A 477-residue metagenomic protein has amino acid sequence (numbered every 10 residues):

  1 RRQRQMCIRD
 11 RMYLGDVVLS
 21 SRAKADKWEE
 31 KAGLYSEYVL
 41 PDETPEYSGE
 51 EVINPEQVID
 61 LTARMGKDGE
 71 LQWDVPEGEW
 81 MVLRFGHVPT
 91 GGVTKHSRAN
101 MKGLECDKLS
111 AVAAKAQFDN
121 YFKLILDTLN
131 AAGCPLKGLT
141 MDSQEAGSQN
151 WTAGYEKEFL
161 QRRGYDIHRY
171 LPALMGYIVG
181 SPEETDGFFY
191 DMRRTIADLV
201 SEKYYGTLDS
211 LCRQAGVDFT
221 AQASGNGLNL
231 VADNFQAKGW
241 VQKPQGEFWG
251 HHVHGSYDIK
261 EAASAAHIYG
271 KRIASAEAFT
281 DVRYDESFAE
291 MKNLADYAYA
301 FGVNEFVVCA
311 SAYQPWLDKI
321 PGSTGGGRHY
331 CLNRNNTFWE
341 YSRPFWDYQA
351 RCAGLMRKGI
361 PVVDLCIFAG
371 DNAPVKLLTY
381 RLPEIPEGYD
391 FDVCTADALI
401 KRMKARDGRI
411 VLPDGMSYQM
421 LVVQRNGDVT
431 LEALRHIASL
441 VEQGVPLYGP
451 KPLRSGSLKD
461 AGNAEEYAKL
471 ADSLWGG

Functional and structural regions predicted by a protein language model:
R1-Q5, D10-L19, K24-E30, L124-G138 (+1 more regions): Carbohydrate-binding surfaces of carbohydrate-active enzymes
R1-Q5, R9-L136: Mature N-terminal, pre-catalytic/accessory segment of carbohydrate-active enzymes
